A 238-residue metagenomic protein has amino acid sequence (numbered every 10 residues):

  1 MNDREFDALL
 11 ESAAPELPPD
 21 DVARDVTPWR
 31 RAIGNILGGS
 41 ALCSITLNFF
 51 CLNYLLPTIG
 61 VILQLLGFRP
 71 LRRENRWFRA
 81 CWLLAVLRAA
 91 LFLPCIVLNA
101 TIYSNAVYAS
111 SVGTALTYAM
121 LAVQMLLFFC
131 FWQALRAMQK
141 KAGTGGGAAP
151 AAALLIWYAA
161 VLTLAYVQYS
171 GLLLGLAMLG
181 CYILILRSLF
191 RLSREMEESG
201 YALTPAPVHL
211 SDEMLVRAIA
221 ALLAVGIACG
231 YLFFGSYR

Functional and structural regions predicted by a protein language model:
N2-F50, L55-Y103, V123-Y169, L179-A220: Membrane-interface extramembranous regions at the lipid-water interface
V97-N105, F233-R238: Membrane-helix interface motif
A106-M120, G171-M178: Non-cytosolic membrane-interface motifs at loop->transmembrane helix junctions
S211-G235: Final/C-terminal transmembrane alpha-helix of multipass membrane proteins
